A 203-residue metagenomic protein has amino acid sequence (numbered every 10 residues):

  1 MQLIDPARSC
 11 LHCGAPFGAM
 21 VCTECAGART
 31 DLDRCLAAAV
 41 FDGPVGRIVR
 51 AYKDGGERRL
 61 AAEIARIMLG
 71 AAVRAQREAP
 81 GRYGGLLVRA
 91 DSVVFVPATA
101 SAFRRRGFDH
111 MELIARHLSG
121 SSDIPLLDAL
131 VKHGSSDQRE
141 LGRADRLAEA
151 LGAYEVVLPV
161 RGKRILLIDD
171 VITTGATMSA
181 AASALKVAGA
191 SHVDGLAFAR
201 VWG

Functional and structural regions predicted by a protein language model:
M1-G203: Glycine-rich phosphate/pyrophosphate-handling loop used in enzymes and phosphotransfer proteins
